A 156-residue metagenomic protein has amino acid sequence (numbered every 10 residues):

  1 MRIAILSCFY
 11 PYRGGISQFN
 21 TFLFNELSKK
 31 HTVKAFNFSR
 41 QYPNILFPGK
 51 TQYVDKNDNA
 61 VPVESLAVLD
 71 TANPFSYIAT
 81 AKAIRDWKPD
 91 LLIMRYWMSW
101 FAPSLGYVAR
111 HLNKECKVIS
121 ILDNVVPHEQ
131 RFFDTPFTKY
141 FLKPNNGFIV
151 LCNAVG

Functional and structural regions predicted by a protein language model:
S7-T21, P43, W97-A102: A short, glycine/small-residue-rich beta-strand->loop->alpha-helix junction that serves as a flexible
F9-R13, N25-K82, D86, V155: N-terminal strand-loop element at the rim of the active site of nucleotide-sugar-dependent glycosyltransferases
G15-E26, S104, F133, F137: Conserved alpha-helical elements of sugar-nucleotide-dependent glycosyltransferases
I16-F19, F38, V150-C152: Replace "coordinates the UDP/GDP/TDP-sugar" with "coordinates nucleotide-activated sugar donors
P74-T80, L92-E115: An aromatic- and histidine-rich active-site surface loop
L91-I93, A109-H128, I149: Active-site proximal beta-strand in glycosyltransferases
K117, V125-P144: Nucleotide-sugar donor phosphate/pyrophosphate-binding loop at the beta->alpha transition of glycosyltransferases
N146-G156: A short, active-site helix/loop in glycosyltransferases that binds the activated sugar's phosphate group
